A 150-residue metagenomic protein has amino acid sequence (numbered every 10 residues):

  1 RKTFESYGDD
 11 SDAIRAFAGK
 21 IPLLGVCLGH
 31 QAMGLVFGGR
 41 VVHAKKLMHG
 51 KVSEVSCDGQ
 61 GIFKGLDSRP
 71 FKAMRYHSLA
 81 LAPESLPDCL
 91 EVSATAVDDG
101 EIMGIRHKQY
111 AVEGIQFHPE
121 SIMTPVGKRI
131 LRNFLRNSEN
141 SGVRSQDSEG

Functional and structural regions predicted by a protein language model:
R1-G25, F37: Flexible gly/pro-rich beta->alpha loop and the following alpha-helix that scaffold active-site loops
K20-L24, R40, K72, A111: Proline-centered loop/turn at the N-terminus of a beta-strand
C27, Q31-L35: Glycine-rich nucleophile elbow surrounding the catalytic serine of serine-hydrolase chemistry
L35-A73: A conserved active-site-flanking secondary-structure segment within enzyme catalytic domains
G61-Q109: Catalytic beta-strand/loop cores that center a nucleophilic Ser/Cys/Thr and support acyl-enzyme chemistry
I122-N140: Acyltransferase
S138-G150: Short, basic, low-complexity termini and linkers enriched in Ser/Thr/Gly/Pro that act as targeting/leader peptides
